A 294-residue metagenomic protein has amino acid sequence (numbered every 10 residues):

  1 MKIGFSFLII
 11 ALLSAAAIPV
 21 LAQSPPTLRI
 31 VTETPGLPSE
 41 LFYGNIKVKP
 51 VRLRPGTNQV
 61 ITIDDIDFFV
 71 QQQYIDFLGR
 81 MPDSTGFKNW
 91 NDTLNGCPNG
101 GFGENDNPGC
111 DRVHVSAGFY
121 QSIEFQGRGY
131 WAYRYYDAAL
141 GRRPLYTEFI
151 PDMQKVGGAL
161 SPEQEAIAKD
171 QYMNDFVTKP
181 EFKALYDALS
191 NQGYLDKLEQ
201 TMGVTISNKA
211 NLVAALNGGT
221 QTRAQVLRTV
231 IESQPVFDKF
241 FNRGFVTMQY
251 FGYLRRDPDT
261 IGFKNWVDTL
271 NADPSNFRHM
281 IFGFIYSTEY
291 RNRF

Functional and structural regions predicted by a protein language model:
M1-F5: Positively charged n-region of N-terminal signal peptides that target proteins for export
S6-A16: Bacterial N-terminal signal peptides
L21-F294: Composition-driven recognition of low-complexity segments enriched in small/aliphatic/hydroxylated residues
